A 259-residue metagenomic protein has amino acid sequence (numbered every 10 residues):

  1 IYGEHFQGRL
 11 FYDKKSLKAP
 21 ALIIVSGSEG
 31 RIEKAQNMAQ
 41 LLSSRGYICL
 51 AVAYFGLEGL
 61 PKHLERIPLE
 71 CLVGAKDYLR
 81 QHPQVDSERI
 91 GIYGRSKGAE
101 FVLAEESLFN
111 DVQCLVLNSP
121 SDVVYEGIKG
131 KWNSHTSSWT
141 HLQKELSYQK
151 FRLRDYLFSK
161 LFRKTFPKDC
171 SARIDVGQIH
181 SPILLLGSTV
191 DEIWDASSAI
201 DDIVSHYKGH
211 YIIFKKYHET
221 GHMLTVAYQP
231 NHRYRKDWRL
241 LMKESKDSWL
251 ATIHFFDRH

Functional and structural regions predicted by a protein language model:
I1-L17, L240, E244: N-terminal cap/lid segment of alpha/beta-hydrolase-fold proteins
S16-A19, I24-P61, E192-A196: Short substrate-entry loop that stabilizes the transition state in hydrolases
G30-Q36, G74-Q143, F162-D169, Q178 (+1 more regions): Primarily recognizes the serine-hydrolase "nucleophile elbow" in alpha/beta-hydrolase and SGNH/GDSL folds
M38, S181, D195-H206, Q229: Short alpha-helix in the alpha/beta-hydrolase fold that links the catalytic acid
Y54-S87: Catalytic nucleophile-loop/oxyanion-hole region of alpha/beta-hydrolase and closely related hydrolase-like folds
I179, L185-G187, D191: Short beta-strand/loop motif that positions the catalytic acidic residue of the alpha/beta-hydrolase fold
V190-W194, H222-M223: Acidic catalytic loop of the alpha/beta-hydrolase fold
D201-V204, K208-H259: C-terminal catalytic histidine-bearing segment of alpha/beta-hydrolase fold enzymes
